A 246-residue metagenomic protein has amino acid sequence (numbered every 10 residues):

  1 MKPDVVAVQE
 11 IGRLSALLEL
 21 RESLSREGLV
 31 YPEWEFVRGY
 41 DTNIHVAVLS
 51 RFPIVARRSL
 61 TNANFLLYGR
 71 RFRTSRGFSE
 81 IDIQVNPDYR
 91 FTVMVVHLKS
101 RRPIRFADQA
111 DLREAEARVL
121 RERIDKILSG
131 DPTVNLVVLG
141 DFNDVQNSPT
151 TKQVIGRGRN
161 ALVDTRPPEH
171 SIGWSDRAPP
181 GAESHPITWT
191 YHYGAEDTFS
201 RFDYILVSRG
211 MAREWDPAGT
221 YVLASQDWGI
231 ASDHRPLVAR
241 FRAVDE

Functional and structural regions predicted by a protein language model:
M1, S23, E122-I127: A generic secondary-structure signal
M1-V5, G28-V30, P132-L136: Short, surface-exposed connector motifs at secondary-structure boundaries
K2-E10, W34-F36, L67-Y68, P103-R113 (+3 more regions): Second-shell loop/turn segments in exported
D4-Q9, E35, V46-V48, E80 (+6 more regions): Structural recognition of the beta-strand scaffold that forms the well-ordered cores of secreted hydrolase catalytic
V5, E10-L98: Structured beta-strand-rich core segments of catalytic domains in phosphoester-bond hydrolases
A7, R13-A16, L20, H45 (+5 more regions): Stable alpha-helical elements in mature extracytoplasmic
R73, D125-V137, N143-E246: Metal-dependent phosphoester-hydrolase catalytic domains
V85-E122: Metal-dependent phosphoester/phosphodiester hydrolase catalytic core
